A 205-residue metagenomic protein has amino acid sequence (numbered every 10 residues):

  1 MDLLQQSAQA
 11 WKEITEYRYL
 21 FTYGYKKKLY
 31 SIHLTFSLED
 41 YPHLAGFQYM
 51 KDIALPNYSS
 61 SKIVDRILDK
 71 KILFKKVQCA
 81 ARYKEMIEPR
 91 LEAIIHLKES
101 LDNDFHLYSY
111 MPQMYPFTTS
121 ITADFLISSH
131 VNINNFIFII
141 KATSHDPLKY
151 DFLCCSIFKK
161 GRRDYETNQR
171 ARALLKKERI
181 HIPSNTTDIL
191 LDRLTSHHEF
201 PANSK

Functional and structural regions predicted by a protein language model:
M1-S128, E178-I182, L191-K205: An acidic, glycine-rich, mixed-charge low-complexity segment common to nucleic-acid enzymes
H130-T195: Compact beta-sheet-dominated globular domain cores
